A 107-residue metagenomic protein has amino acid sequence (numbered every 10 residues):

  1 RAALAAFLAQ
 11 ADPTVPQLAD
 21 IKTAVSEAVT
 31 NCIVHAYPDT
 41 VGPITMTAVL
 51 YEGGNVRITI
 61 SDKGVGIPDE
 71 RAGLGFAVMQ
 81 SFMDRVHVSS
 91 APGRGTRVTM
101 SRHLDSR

Functional and structural regions predicted by a protein language model:
R1-A2, K63: Acidic-glycine-rich active-site phosphate/pyrophosphate-binding loop
A2-S26: Conserved short strand/loop->alpha-helix "switch" segment adjacent to the catalytic nucleotide/phosphoryl-transfer site
C32-R107: Conserved beta-strand-loop-beta-strand hairpin that lines the nucleotide-binding pocket of ATP/GTP-utilizing enzymes
